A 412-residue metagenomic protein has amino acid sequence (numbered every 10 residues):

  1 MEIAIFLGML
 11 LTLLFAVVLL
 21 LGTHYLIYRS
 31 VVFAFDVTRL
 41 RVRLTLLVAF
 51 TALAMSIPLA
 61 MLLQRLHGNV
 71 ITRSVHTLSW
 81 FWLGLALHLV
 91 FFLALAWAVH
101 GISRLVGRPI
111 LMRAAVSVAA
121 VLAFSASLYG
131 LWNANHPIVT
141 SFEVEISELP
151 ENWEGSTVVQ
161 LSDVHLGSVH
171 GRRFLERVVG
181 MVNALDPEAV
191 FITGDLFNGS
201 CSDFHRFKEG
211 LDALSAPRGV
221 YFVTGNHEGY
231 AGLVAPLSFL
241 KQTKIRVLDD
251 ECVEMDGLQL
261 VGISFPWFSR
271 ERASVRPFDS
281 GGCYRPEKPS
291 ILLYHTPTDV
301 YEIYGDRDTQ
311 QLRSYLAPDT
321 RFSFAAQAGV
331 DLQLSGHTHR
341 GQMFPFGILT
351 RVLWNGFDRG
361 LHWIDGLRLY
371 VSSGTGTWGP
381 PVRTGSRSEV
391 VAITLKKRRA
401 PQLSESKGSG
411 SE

Functional and structural regions predicted by a protein language model:
M1-N135, A400-S404, S411-E412: Non-catalytic terminal accessory segments
I3, A16, L20, L40 (+12 more regions): Sparse, context-dependent recognition of short Cys/His-centered cofactor- or disulfide-binding micro-motifs
L78-V90, P137, F197, P236 (+2 more regions): Long, contiguous hydrophobic alpha-helical segments, chiefly transmembrane helices and signal peptides
R113-V116, A123-P150, G167-R173: Hydrophobic alpha-helical transmembrane segments in integral membrane proteins
E148-K407, E412: Soluble catalytic domains of enzymes that build or remodel membrane lipids, polysaccharides, and related
